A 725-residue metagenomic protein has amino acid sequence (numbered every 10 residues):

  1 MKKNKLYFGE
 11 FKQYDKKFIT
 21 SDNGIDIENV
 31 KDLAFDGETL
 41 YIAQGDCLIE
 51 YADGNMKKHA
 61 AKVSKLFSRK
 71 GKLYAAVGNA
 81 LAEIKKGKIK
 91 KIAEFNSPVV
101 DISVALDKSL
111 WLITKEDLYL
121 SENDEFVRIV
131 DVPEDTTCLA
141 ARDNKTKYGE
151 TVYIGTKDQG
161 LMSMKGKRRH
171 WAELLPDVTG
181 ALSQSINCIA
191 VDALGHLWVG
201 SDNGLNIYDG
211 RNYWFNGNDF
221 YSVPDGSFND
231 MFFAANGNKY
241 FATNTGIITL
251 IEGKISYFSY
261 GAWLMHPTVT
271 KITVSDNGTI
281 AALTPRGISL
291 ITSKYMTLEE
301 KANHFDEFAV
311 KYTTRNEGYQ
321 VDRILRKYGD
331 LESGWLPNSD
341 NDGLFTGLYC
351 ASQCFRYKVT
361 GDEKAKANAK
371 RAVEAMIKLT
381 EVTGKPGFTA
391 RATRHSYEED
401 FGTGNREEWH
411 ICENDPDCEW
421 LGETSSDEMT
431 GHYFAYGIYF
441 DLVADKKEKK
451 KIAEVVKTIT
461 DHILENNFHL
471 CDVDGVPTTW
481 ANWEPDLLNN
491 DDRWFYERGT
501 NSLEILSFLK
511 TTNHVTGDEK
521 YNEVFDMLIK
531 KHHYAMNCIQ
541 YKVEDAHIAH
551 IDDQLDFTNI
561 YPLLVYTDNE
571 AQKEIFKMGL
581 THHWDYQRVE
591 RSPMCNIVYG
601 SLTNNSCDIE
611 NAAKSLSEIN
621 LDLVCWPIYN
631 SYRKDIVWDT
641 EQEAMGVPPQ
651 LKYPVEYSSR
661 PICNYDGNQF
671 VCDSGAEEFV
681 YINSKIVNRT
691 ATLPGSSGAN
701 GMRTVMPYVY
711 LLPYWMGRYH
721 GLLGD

Functional and structural regions predicted by a protein language model:
E10-D36, K57-K70, G78, K91-D107 (+4 more regions): Short coil-to-beta transitions that initiate beta-strands within beta-rich domains
T39-I42, K72-Y74, S109-W111, T151-I154 (+3 more regions): Conserved beta-propeller blade signature
G45-I49, G78-A82, K115-Y119, K157-L161 (+3 more regions): Loop/turn residues immediately N-terminal
Y51-N55, I84-K88, E122-E125, K165-R168 (+3 more regions): Short loop/turn segments that connect beta-strands within beta-propeller blades
D276-G278, R286, I291-Y312, F557-D725: Terminal, non-catalytic domain-edge segments
E299-G329, A369-K385, E454-V473, K520-Q540 (+5 more regions): Long, well-ordered core segments of solenoidal/helical folds
G318-D330, S339, A367-E497: Extended ligand-binding groove/face enriched in aromatic
G347-D362, P416, G431-E448, N501-D518 (+6 more regions): Well-ordered alpha-helical scaffold segments within catalytic/enzyme domains
